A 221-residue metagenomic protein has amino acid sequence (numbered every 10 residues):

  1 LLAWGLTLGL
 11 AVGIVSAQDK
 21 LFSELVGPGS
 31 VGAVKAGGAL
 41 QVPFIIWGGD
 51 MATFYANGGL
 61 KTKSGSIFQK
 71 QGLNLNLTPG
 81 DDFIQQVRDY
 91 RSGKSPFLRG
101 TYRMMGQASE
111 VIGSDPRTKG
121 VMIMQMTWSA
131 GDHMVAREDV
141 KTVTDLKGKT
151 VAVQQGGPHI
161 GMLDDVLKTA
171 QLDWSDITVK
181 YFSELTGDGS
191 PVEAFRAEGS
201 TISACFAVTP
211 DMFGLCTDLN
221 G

Functional and structural regions predicted by a protein language model:
L1-L2, A56: Composition- and surface-driven signal marking solvent-exposed, interaction-prone regions in large proteins
L2-A11: Bacterial N-terminal signal peptides
V12-A17: Sec/Tat signal peptide C-region and signal peptidase I cleavage site
Q18-C216, N220-G221: Short, glycine-/small- and polar/acidic-enriched structural segments that line small-molecule recognition paths
